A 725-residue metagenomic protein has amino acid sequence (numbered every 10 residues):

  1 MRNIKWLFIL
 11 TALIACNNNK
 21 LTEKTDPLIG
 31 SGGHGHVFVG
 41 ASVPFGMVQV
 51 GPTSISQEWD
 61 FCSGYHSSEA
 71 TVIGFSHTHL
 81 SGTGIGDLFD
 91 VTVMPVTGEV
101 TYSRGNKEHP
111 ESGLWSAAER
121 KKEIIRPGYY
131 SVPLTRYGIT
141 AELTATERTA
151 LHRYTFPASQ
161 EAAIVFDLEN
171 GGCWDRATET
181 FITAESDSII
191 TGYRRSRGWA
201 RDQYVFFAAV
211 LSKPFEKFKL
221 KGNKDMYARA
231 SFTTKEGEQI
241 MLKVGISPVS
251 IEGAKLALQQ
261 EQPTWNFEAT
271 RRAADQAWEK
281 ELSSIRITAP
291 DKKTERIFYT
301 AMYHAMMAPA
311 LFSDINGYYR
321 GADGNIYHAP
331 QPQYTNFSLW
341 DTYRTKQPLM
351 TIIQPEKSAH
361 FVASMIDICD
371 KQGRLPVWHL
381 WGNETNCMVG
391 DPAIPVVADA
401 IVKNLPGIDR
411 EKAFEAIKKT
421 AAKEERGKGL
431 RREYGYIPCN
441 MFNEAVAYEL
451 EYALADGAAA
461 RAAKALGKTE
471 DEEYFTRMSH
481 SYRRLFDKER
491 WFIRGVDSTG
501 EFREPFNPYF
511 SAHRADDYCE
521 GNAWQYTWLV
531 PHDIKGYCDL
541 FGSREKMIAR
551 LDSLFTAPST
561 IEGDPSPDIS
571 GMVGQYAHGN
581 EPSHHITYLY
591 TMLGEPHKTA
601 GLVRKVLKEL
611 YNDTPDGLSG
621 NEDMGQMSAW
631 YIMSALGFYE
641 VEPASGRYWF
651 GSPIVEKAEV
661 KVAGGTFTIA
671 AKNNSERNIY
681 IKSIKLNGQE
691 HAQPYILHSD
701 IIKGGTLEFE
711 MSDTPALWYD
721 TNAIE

Functional and structural regions predicted by a protein language model:
M1-L7: Bacterial N-terminal signal peptides that target proteins for export
N3, L13-L21: Bacterial Sec-dependent signal peptides at the C-terminal "C-region" and cleavage site
N18-P395, I401-L450, A463-R484, R490-I493 (+7 more regions): Accessory carbohydrate-recognition regions in carbohydrate-active enzymes
A455: ATP-dependent phospho-/nucleotidyl transfer catalytic cores
E659, A671: Conserved catalytic core of nucleotide polymerization and phosphodiester-bond processing enzymes
